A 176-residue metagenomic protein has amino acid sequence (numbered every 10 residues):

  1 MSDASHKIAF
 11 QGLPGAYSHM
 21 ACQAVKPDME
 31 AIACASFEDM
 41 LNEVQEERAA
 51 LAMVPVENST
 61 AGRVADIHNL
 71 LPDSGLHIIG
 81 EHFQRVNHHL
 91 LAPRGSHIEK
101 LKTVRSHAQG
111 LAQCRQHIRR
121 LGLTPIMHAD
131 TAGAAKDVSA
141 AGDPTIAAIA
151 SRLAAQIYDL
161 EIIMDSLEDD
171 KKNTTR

Functional and structural regions predicted by a protein language model:
M1-R176: Domain-level signature for soluble enzymes in the chorismate/prephenate branch of the shikimate pathway
